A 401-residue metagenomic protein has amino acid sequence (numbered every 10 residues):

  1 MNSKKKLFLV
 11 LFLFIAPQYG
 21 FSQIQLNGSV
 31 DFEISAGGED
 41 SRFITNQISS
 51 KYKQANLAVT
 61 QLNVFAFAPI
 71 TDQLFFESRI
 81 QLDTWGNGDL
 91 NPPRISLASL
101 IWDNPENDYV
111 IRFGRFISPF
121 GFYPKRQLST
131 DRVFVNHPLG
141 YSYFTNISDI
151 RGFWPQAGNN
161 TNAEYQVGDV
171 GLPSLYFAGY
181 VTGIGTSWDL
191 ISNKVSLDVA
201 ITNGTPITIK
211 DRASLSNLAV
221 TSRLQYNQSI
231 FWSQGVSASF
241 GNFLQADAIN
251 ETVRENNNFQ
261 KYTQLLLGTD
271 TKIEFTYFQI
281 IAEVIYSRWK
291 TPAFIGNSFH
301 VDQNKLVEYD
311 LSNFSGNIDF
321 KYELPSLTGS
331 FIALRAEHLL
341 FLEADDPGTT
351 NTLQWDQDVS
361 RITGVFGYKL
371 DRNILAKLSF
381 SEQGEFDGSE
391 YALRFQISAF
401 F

Functional and structural regions predicted by a protein language model:
M1-K4: N-terminal secretory signal peptides that target proteins for export/translocation
K6-A16: Sec-dependent N-terminal signal peptides
Q18-S22: Sec/Tat signal peptide C-region and signal peptidase I cleavage site
I24-G37, K53-G204, S216-L218, Q225-S233 (+3 more regions): Outer membrane beta-barrel
E39-S41, K51, I101, R115 (+1 more regions): Outer-membrane beta-barrel pore domains
G88-N91, K210-S214, D387-S389: Short, solvent-exposed loop/turn segments at secondary-structure boundaries
G168-P173, I207-K210, N250-N257: Surface-exposed cleft-lining segments at the edges of enzyme active sites
P206-A219, Q245: Surface loops at the rim/top face of extracytoplasmic beta-rich domains
